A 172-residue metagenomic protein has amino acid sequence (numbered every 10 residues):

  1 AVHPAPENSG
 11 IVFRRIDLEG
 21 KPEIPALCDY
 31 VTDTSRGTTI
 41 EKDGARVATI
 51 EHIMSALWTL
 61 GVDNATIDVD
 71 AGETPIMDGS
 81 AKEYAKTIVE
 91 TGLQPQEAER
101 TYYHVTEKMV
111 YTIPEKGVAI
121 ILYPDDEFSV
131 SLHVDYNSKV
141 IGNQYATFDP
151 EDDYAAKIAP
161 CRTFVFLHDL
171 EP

Functional and structural regions predicted by a protein language model:
A1-P172: Short acidic-hydrophobic catalytic motif
